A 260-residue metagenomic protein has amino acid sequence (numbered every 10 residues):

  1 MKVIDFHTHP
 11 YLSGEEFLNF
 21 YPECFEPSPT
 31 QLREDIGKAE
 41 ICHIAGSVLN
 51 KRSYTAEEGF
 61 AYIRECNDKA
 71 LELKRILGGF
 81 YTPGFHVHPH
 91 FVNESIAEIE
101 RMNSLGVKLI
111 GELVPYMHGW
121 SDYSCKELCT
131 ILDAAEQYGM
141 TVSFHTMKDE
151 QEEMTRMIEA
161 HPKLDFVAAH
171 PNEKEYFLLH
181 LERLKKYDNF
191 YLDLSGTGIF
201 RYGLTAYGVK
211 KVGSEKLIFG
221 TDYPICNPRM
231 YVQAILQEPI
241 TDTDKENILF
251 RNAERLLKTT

Functional and structural regions predicted by a protein language model:
M1-P10, E15-H43, S214-K216, R229-T260: Mid-to-C-terminal alpha-helical segments outside catalytic/metal-binding sites
M1-P22, N67-H86, D188-Y191: Mobile, glycine- and charge-enriched loop segments and immediately flanking short secondary-structure elements within
H7, I36, A70, M102 (+6 more regions): Conserved, mostly hydrophobic/aromatic
H7, S47, G84-H86, G111-L113 (+5 more regions): A cross-family glycoside hydrolase active-site/sugar-binding cleft signature
T8-H9, T30-A56, Y81-H86, K108-E112: Divalent metal-dependent hydrolysis catalytic cores, especially in the metallo-beta-lactamase
Y21-P27, R52-Y62, V87-S95, M117-S124 (+4 more regions): Acidic-and-aromatic substrate-binding clefts and catalytic sites of carbohydrate-active enzymes
E58-T141, I199: Active-site gating/metal-coordination segments in enzymes
K108-L109, D122-I218: Catalytic pocket-lining loop regions of alpha/beta-barrel enzymes, especially the amidohydrolase/enolase/GH5 lineages
